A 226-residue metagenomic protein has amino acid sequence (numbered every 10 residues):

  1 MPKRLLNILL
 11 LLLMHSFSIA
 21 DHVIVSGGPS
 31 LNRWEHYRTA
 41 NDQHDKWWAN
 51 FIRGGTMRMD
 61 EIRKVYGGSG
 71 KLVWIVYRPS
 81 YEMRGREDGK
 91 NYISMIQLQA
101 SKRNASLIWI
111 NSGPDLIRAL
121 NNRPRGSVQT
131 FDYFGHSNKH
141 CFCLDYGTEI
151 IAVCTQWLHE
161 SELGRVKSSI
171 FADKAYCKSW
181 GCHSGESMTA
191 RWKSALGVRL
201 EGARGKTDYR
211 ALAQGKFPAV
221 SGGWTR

Functional and structural regions predicted by a protein language model:
P2-L10: Sec-dependent signal peptide recognition, specifically the positively charged N-region followed immediately by
L10-S18: Hydrophobic h-region of N-terminal signal peptides that target proteins for export in Gram-negative bacteria
I19-A20, S69-L72, R125-V128, A172-Y176: A general structural motif
D21-L116: A domain-level signal for caspase-like cysteine endopeptidase catalytic cores and their zymogen-processing architecture
W34-R38, R84-I93, A119, C141-Y146 (+2 more regions): A short acidic (Asp/Glu
G55-Y66, R118-P124, L158-I170: Short, basic/hydrophobic alpha-helical segments
N121-V128, A213-W224: Short, surface-exposed amphipathic charged segments that create phosphate/polyanion-binding patches used for binding
V128-L212: Catalytic cores of nucleophile-dependent amide-cleaving enzymes
